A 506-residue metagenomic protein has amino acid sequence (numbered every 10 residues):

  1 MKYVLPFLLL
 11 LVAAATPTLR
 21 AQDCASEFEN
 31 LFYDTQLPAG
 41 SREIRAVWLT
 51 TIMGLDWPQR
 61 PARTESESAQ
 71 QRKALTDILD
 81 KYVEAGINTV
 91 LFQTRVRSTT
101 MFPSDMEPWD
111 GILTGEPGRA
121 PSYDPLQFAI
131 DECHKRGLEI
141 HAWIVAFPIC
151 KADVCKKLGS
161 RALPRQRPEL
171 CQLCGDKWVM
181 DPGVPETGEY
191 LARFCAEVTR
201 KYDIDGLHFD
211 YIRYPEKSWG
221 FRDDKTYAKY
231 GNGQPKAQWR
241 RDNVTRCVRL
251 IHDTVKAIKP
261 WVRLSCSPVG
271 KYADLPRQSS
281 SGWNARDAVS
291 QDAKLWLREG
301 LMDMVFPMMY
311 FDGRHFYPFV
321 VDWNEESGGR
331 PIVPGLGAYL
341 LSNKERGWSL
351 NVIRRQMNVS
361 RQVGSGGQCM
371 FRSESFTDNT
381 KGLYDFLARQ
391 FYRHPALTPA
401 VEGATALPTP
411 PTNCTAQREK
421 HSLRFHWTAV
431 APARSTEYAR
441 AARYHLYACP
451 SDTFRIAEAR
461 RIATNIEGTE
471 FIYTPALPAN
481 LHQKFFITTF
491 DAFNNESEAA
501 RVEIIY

Functional and structural regions predicted by a protein language model:
R42-I44, T50-K73, A142, F147-K201 (+1 more regions): Active-site-adjacent "subsite" loops/lids of carbohydrate-active enzymes
K73-T99, K201-I204: Catalytic domains of carbohydrate-active enzymes, especially glycoside hydrolases
A85-P121: Aromatic-lined carbohydrate-binding/catalytic grooves of carbohydrate-active enzymes
T100-G115, P148-G175, I212-N232, R277-N284: Aromatic- and acidic-residue-enriched segments that line the glycan-binding/catalytic groove of carbohydrate-active
E186, Y190-F194, R200-D322, E326-G329 (+1 more regions): Active-site neighborhood of glycoside hydrolase catalytic domains
A293-F316, R330-G403: Substrate-binding cleft of secreted/luminal carbohydrate-active enzymes
G382, F386-Y438, N494-Y506: Pro/Thr/Ser/Gly-rich low-complexity, intrinsically disordered linker/stalk tracts
Y473-E496: Beta-strand-rich modules
